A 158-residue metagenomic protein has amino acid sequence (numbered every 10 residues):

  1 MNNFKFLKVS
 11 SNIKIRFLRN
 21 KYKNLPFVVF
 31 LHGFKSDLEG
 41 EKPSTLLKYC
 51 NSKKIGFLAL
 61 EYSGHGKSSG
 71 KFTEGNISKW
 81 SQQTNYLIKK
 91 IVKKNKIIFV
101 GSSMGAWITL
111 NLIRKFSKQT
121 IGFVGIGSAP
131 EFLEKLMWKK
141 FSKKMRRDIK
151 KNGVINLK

Functional and structural regions predicted by a protein language model:
M1-Y22: N-terminal cap/lid segment of alpha/beta-hydrolase-fold proteins
L25-G33: Short beta-strand element of the alpha/beta-hydrolase
K35-E41: Short substrate-entry loop that stabilizes the transition state in hydrolases
P43, L47-S69: Conserved alpha/beta-hydrolase
H65-I91: Catalytic nucleophile-loop/oxyanion-hole region of alpha/beta-hydrolase and closely related hydrolase-like folds
F99-G101, I126: Short beta-strand immediately N-terminal to the catalytic nucleophile in serine-hydrolase-like folds
G101-T109: Gly/Ala-rich beta-loop-alpha elbow adjacent to hydrolase catalytic centers
W107, Q119-K158: The alpha/beta-hydrolase serine catalytic core
